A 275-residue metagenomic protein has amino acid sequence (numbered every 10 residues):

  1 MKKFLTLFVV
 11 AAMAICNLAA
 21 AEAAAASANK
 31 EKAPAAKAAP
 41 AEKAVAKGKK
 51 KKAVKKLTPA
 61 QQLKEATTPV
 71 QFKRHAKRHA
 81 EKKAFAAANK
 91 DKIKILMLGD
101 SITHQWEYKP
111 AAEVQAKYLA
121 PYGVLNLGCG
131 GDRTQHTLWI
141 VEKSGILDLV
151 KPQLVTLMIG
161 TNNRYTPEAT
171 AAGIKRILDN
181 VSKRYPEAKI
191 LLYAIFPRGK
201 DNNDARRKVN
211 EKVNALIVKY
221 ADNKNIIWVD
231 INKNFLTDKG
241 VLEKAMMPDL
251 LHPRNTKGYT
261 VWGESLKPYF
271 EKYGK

Functional and structural regions predicted by a protein language model:
K2-F8, A20-L98, I102-A112, K117 (+2 more regions): N-terminal secretory targeting modules
F8-C16: Bacterial N-terminal signal peptides
K94-G99, G123-G128, Q153-I159, K189-A194 (+1 more regions): Structural recognition of the beta-strand scaffold that forms the well-ordered cores of secreted hydrolase catalytic
M97, D132, H136, A169-R176 (+6 more regions): Extracytoplasmic/secreted proteins, especially bacterial periplasmic and envelope-associated proteins
T103, G131, K233: Short, glycine/acidic-enriched loop or turn micro-motifs at the edges of active sites
H104-V114, Y118-A120, T134-N180, L191 (+1 more regions): Oxyanion-hole/transition-state-stabilizing segment in secreted/luminal serine hydrolases and related acyltransferases
A120, P186-E187, D222: Proline-centered flexible-loop/turn and helix-kink motifs
P197-K275: Catalytic His-Asp segment of secreted/periplasmic serine-dependent ester chemistry enzymes
